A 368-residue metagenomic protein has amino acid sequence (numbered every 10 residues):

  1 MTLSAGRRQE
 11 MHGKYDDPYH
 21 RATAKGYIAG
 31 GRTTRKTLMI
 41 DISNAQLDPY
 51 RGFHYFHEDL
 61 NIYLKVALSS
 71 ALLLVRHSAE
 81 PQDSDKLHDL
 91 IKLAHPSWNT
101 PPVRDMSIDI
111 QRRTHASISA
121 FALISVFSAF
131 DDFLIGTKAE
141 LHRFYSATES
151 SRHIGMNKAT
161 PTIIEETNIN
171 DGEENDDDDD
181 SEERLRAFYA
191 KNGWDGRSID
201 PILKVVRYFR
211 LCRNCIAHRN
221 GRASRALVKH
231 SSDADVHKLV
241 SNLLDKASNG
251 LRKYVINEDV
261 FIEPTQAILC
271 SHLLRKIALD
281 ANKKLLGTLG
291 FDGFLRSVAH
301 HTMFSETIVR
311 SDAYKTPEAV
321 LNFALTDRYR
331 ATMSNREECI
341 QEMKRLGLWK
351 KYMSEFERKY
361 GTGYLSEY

Functional and structural regions predicted by a protein language model:
M1-G155, S231-Y368: Extended intrinsically disordered or low-complexity regions, especially N/C-terminal cytosolic tails and loops, rather
I135-V206, H218, H230, V236-H237: Short non-catalytic regulatory patches outside canonical folded cores
R184-H272: Charge-enriched, short contiguous segments at helix-coil
